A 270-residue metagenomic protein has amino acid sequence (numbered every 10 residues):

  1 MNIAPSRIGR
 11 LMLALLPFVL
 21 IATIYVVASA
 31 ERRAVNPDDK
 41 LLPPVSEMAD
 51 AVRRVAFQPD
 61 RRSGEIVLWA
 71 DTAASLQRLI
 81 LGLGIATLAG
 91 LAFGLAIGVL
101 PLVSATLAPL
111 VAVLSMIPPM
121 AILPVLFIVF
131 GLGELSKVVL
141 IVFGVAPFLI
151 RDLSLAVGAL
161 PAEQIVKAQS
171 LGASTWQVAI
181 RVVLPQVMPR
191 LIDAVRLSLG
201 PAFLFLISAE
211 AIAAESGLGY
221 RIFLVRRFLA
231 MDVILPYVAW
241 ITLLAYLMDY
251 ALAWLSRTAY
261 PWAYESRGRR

Functional and structural regions predicted by a protein language model:
M1-R32: N-terminal signal-anchor/first transmembrane alpha helix
E31-G84: Periplasmic/extracellular loop-to-transmembrane helix junction in inner-membrane transport proteins
W69-L81, S104, V111-L114, G131 (+5 more regions): Alpha-helical membrane-interface segments at transmembrane helix boundaries
L81-V111: Transmembrane-helix boundary motif in ABC transporter permease subunits
A108-F148, L155: Generic hydrophobic transmembrane alpha-helix motif, especially the helices
V139, F143, W176-A209, P236 (+2 more regions): Transmembrane alpha-helices
F148-A194, L218, I222: Short cytoplasmic-facing helical segments at TM-TM junctions of multi-pass membrane proteins
G158, D193, P236-R270: C-terminal transmembrane helix and the adjacent membrane-cytosol boundary/short C-terminal tail of inner/organellar
